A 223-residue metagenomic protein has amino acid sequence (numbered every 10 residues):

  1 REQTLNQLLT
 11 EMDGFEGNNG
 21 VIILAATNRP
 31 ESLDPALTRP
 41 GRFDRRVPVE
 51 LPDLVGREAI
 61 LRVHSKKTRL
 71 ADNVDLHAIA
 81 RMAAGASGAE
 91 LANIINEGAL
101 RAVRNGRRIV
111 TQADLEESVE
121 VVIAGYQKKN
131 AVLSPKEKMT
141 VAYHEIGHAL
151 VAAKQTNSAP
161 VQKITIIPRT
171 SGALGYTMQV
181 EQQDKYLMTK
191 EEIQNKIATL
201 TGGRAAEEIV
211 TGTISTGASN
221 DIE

Functional and structural regions predicted by a protein language model:
R1-P48: Conserved catalytic/switch belt of AAA+ P-loop NTPases
R1-Q3, R45-V55, K67-R69, M82-G85 (+2 more regions): Flexible beta-alpha connector loops of hexameric P-loop NTPases
E2-N6, E31, H77, T140 (+1 more regions): Alpha-helical membrane and juxtamembrane elements of multi-pass inner-membrane transport and channel proteins
F15-I22, P35-A36, V49-E116, G125-Y126 (+1 more regions): Conserved C-terminal "switch" segment of AAA+ ATPases
A26, P52, I167-R169: Short loop/turn motifs enriched for small/polar and acidic residues
L37-R42, R62, T156, Q179-V180: Short, glycine/charged-enriched secondary-structure capping and boundary segments
A89-E223: Conserved P-loop NTPase/AAA+ ATPase motor core
